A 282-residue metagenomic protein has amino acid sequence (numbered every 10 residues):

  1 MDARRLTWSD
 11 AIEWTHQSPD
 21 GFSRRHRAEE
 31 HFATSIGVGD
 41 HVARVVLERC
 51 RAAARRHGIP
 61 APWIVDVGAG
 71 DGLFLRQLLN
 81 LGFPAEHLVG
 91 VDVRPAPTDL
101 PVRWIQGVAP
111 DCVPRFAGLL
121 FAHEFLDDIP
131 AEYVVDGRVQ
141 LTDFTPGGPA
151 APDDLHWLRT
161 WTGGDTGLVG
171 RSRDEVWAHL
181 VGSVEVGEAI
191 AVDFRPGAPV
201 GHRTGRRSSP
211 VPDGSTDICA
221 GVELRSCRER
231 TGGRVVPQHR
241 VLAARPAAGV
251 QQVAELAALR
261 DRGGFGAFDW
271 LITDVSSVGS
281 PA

Functional and structural regions predicted by a protein language model:
M1-G107, V134, A258-A282: Rossmann-like AdoMet
P62, A117-G118, G187: Conserved acidic residues
V65, V91, L120-H123, V192-D193: Active-site flanking residues adjacent to catalytic metal/cofactor-binding acidic residues
A69, P95, L126, F194-P196: Short, glycine/acidic-enriched loop or turn micro-motifs at the edges of active sites
D111-L119: A short acidic, Gly/Pro-enriched loop at the edge of an enzyme's catalytic core that lines a small-molecule cofactor
L119-G163, R203-S208: A mobile, often basic/glycine-rich helix-loop segment that functions as the active-site lid/recognition loop
L155-A282: Long, Lys/Arg- and hydrophobic-enriched amphipathic alpha-helices
